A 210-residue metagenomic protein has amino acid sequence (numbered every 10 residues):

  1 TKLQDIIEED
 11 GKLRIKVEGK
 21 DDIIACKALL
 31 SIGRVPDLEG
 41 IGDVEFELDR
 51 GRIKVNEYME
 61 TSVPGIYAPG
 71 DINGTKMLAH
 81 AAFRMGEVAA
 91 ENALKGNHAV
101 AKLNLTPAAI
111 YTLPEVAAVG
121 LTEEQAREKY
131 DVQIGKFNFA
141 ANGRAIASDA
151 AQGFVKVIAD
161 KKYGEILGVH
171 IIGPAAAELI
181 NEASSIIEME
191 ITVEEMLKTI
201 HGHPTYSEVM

Functional and structural regions predicted by a protein language model:
T1-K12: A conserved short coil-to-beta-strand element within the FAD-binding core of flavoproteins
L3, K16-D22: A structured beta-alpha segment of the ubiquitous adenosine-cofactor-binding alpha/beta core
D5, E45, Y58, K156-I158: Short, surface-exposed charged micro-motifs
I6, A99-E115: Flexible, acidic loop-helix segments that line cofactor/substrate-binding pockets
E9, E18, E57, R84 (+1 more regions): Short, ordered coil/turn segments that flank beta-strands lining enzyme active or ligand-binding pockets
I23-K95: FAD-site-proximal beta/loop scaffold in flavoenzymes
H80-N104, D131, M189, V193: Internal hydrophobic alpha-helix adjacent to the cofactor/substrate pocket in enzyme cavities
L94, Y111-T122, R127-M210: Flexible, glycine-rich terminal cap/loop adjacent to redox cofactors in electron-transfer oxidoreductases
